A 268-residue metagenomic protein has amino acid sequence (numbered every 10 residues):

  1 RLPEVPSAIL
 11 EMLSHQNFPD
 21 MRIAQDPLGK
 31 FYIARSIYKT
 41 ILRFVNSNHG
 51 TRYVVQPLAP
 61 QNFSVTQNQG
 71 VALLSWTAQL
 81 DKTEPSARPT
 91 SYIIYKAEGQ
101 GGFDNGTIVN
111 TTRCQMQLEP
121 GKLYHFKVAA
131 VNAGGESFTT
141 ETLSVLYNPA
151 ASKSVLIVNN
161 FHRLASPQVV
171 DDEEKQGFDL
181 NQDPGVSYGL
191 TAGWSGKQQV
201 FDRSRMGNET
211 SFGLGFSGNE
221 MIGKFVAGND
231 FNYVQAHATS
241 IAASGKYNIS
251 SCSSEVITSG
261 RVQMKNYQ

Functional and structural regions predicted by a protein language model:
R1-N48: Active-site-adjacent mobile loop/cap segments within catalytic or ligand-binding domains
P6-M12, Q16-F18, S36, S154-N159 (+2 more regions): Structural recognition of the beta-strand scaffold that forms the well-ordered cores of secreted hydrolase catalytic
F18-D20, P85, R163-V169: Short, solvent-exposed loop/turn elements at domain surfaces
R43-A87, P120, G134-S154: Pro/Thr/Ser/Gly-rich low-complexity, intrinsically disordered linker/stalk tracts
T90-I94: Short beta-strand elements bearing conserved aromatic residues within extracellular beta-rich modules
D104-T111: Short beta-strand segments within Ig-like beta-sandwich modules, predominantly Fibronectin type-III
Q115-S137: Beta-strand-rich modules
E141-N266: Aromatic-Pro/Gly-enriched surface loop or interdomain linker that acts as a lid/target-recognition segment
